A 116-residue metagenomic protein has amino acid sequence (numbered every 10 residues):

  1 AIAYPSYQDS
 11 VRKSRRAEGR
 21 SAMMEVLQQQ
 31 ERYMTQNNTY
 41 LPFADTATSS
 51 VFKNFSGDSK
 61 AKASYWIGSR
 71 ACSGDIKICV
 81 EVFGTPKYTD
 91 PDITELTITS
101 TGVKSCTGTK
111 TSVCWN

Functional and structural regions predicted by a protein language model:
A1-S21: Amphipathic alpha-helical segments typified by the pilin-like N-terminal helix that continues immediately C-terminal
P5, A22-M23, Q30, N54-G57: Alpha-helical interaction segments
K13-A17, E25-T46: Alpha-helix exit/C-cap motif
T35-N116: Periplasmic/extracellular, small/polar-rich flexible segments of pilin-like filament-forming proteins
